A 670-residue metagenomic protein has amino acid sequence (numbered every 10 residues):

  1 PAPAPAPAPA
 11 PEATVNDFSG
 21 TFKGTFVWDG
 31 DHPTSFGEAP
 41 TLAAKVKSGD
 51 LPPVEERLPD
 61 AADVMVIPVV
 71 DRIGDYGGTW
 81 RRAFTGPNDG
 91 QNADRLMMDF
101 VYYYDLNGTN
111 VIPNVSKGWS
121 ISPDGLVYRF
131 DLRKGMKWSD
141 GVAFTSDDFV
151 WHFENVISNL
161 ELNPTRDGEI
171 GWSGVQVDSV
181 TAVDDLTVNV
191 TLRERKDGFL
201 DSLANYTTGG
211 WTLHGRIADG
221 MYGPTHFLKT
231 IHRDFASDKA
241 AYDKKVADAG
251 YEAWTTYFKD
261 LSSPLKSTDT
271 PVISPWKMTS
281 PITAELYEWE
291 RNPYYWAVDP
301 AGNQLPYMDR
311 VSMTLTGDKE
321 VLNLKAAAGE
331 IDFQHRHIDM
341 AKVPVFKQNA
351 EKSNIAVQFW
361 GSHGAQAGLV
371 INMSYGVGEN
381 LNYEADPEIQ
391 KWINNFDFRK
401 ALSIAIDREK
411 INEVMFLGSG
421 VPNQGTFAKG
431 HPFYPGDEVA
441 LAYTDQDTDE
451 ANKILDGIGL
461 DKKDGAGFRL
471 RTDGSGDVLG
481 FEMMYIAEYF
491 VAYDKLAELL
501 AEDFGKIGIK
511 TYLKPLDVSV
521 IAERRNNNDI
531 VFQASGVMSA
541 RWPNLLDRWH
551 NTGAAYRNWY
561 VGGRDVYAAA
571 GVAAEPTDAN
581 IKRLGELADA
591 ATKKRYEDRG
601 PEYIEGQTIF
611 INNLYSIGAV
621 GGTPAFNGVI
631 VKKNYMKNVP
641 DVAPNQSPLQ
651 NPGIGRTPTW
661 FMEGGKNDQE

Functional and structural regions predicted by a protein language model:
P1-D17, T21-H32, A44, Y104-N107 (+9 more regions): Extracytoplasmic/periplasmic ligand-capture domains
G20, E38-A39: A structural motif corresponding to the C-terminal lobe/cap of the Radical SAM core domain
E38, A44-P123: N-terminal lobe/hinge region of extracytoplasmic solute-binding protein
T41-I73, F227-D238, Y242-A247, L460 (+1 more regions): Proteolytic maturation boundary segments
M97, G141, F235-P271: Edge beta-strand plus adjacent loop/short-helix module at the start of the mature soluble/periplasmic domain
E169-T255, V631, N638: Surface-exposed binding/hinge segments that line and control ligand-binding clefts or catalytic entry sites
I521, Q607, G622-I630: A glycine-rich phosphate-binding loop feature that marks nucleotide/adenosyl-phosphate handling sites
